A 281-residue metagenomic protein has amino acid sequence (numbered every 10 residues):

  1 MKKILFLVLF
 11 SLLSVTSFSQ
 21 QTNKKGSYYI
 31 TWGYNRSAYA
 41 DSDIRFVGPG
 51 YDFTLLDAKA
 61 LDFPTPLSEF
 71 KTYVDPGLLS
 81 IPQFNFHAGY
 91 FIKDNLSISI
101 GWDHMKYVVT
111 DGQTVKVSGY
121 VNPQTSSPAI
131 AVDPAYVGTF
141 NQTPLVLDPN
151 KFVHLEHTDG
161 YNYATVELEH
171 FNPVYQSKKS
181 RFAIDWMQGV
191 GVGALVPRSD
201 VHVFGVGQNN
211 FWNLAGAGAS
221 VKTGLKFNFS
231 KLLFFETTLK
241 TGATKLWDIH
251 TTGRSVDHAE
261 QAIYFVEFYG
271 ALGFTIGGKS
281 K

Functional and structural regions predicted by a protein language model:
Q20, A38, I92-D94, L168-K179 (+2 more regions): Outer-membrane beta-barrel proteins
Q20-Y90, P197, E267-K281: Short glycine/proline- and aromatic-enriched beta-strand/turn motifs that initiate or cap beta-hairpins
G26, H87-V201: Gram-negative (and chloroplast) outer-membrane scaffold detector with strong preference for beta-barrel transmembrane
G26-Y28, S80-F84, T158-A164, F182-I184 (+2 more regions): Residues that define the transmembrane beta-barrel architecture of outer-membrane proteins
I30-W32, A88, I98-I100, W186-V190 (+3 more regions): Membrane-embedded beta-strand positions of outer-membrane beta-barrel proteins
S42-G48, D111-V117, P197-G207, D248-S255: Outer-membrane beta-barrel translocator domains and adjoining extracellular loop/strand segments of Gram-negative
D43-R45, G224, N228-K281: Predominantly the C-terminal beta-signal and adjacent terminal strand-loop region of outer-membrane beta-barrel
K71-V74, N150-E156, V203-W212, G253-Q261: Extracellular loop and loop/strand-boundary signature of outer-membrane beta-barrel proteins
